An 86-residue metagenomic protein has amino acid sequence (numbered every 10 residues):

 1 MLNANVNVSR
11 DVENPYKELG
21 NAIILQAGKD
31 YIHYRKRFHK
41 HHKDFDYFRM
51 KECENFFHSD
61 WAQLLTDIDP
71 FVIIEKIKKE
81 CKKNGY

Functional and structural regions predicted by a protein language model:
M1, E80-Y86: Short intrinsically disordered terminal tails
L2-H42: N-terminal acidic leader/helix
D44-K82: Short, charge-rich amphipathic interface segments used for partner binding and complex assembly
